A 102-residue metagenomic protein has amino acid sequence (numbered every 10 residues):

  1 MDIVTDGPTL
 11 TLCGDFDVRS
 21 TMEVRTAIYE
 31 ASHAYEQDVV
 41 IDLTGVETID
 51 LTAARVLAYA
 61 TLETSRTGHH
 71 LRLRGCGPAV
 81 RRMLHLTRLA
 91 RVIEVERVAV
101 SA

Functional and structural regions predicted by a protein language model:
M1-T52, A58-A102: STAS-like cytosolic regulatory interaction modules
